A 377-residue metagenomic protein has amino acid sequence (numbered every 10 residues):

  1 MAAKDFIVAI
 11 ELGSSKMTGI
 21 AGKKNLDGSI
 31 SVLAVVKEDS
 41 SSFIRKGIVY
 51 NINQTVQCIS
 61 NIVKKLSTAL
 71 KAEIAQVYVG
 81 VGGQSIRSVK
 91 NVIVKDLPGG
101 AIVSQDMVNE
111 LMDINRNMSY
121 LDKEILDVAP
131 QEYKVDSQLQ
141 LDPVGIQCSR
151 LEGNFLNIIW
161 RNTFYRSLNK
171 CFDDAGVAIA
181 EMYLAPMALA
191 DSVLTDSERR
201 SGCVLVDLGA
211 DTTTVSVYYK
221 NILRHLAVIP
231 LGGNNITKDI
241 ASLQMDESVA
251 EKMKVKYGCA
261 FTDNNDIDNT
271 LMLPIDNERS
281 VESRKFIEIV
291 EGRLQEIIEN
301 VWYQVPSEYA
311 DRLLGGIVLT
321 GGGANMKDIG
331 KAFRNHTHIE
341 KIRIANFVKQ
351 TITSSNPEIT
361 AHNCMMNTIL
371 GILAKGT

Functional and structural regions predicted by a protein language model:
M1-K16, I20-V204, I222-R224, G233 (+5 more regions): Nucleotide/phosphate-binding catalytic cleft detector across ATP-hydrolyzing and phosphate-transferring enzymes
E11, T195, D207, E296 (+2 more regions): Extended, folded domain segments that form the structural surfaces/walls around functional sites
L70, G209-Y219, C364-T377: Extended, charge-rich low-complexity interaction segments
G82, W160, C259-F261, L313-H336: Glycine-rich phosphate-binding loops at beta-strand->alpha-helix junctions
S201-S242: Glycine-rich phosphate-binding loop of actin/hexokinase-like ATP-binding domains
R224-H225, K238, G315, I352-I359: Short beta-alpha connecting loops at secondary-structure transitions that line or flank enzyme active sites
A250-E251: Small-residue helix-packing motif on alpha-helices
A345-T377: Glycine-rich phosphate-binding/hydrolytic loop that grips phosphoryl groups
